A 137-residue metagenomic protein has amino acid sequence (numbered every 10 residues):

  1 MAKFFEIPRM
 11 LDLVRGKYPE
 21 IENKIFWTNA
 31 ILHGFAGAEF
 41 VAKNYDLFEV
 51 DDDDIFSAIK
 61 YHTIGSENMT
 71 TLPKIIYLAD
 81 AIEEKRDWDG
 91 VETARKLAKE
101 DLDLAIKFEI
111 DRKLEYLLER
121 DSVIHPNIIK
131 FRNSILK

Functional and structural regions predicted by a protein language model:
M1-I106: Divalent metal-dependent catalytic cores for phosphoryl transfer on phosphate-bearing substrates
E92-T93, E109-Y116: Short helix/strand-capping connector loops at secondary-structure junctions
L102-E109, D121-V123: C-terminal binding/interaction regions
E115-K137: Charged phosphate-binding loop/patch that engages nucleotide di/tri-phosphates or the phosphate backbone of nucleic
